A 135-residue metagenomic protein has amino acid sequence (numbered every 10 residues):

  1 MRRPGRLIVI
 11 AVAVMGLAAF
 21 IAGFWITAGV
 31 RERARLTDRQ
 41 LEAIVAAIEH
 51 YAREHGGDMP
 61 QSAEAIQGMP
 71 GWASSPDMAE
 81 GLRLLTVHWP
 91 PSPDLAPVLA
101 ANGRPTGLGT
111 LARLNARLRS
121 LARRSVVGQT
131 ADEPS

Functional and structural regions predicted by a protein language model:
M1-G5: Short, Lys/Arg-rich N-terminal segment immediately upstream of the first membrane anchor
I8-F24: Hydrophobic membrane-insertion alpha-helices, especially the h-region of bacterial N-terminal signal peptides
G23-M78, L84, A122, V126-T130: Conserved hydrophobic/amphipathic alpha-helical signal-anchor segments
D58, S74-S135: Periplasmic/extracellular, small/polar-rich flexible segments of pilin-like filament-forming proteins
